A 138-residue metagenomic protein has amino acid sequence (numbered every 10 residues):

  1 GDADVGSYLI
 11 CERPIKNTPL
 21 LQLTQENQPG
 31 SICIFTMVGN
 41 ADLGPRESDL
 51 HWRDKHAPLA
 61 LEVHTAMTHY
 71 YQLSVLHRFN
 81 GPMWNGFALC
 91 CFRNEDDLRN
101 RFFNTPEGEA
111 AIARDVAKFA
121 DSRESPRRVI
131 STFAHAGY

Functional and structural regions predicted by a protein language model:
G1-Y138: Macromolecular interaction modules
